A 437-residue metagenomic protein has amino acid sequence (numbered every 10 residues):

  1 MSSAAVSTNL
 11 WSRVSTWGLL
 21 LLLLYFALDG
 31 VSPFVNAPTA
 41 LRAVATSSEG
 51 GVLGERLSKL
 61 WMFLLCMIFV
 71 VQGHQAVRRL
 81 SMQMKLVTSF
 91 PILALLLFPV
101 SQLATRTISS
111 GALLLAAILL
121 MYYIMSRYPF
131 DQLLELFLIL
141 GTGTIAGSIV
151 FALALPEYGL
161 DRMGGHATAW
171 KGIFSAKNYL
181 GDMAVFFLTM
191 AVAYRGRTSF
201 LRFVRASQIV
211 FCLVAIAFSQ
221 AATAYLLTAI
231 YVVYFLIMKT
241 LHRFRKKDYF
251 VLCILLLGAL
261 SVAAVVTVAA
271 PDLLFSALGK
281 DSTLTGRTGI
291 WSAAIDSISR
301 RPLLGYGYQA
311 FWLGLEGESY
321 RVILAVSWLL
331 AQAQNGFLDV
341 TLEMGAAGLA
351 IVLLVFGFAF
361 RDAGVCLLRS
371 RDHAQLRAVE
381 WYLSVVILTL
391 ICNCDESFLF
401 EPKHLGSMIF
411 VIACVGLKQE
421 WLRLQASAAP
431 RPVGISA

Functional and structural regions predicted by a protein language model:
M1-L96, Y128-E135, Y194-F203, F250 (+3 more regions): Transmembrane signal-anchor hairpin modules in multi-pass inner-membrane enzymes, especially those that act on
T39, S276-S292, R300, L304-M344 (+1 more regions): Long extracytoplasmic/lumenal interhelical loops at the membrane interface of multi-pass membrane proteins
M62-C66, I92-L96, L134-G165, F174-K239 (+3 more regions): Alpha-helical transmembrane segments of multi-pass inner-membrane proteins
L65-R78, S89-I149, M190, I391: Transmembrane alpha-helical segments and their membrane-water interfaces
A76, V204, I237-T240, D248-Y249 (+2 more regions): Hydrophobic transmembrane alpha-helices and their immediate junctions
V150-P156, L236-S282, I295-R300, Y308: A membrane-periplasm/extracellular boundary helix in multi-pass inner-membrane enzymes that assemble envelope glycans
L213-A224, I295, P302, A325-A363: A conserved mid-to-late transmembrane alpha helix and its immediate loop/hinge that forms the functional core
Y382-A437: Transmembrane alpha-helices of multi-pass inner-membrane enzymes
